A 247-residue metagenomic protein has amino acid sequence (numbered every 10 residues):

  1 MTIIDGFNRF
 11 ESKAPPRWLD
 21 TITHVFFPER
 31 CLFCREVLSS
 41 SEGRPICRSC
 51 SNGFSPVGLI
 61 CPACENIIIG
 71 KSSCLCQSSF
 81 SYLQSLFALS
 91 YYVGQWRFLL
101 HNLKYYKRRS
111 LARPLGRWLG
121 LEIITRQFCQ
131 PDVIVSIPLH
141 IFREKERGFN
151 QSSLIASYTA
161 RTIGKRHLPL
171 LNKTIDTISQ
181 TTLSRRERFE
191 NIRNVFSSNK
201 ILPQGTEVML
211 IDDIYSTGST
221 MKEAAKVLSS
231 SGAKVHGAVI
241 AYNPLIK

Functional and structural regions predicted by a protein language model:
M1-K247: Glycine-rich phosphate/pyrophosphate-handling loop used in enzymes and phosphotransfer proteins
